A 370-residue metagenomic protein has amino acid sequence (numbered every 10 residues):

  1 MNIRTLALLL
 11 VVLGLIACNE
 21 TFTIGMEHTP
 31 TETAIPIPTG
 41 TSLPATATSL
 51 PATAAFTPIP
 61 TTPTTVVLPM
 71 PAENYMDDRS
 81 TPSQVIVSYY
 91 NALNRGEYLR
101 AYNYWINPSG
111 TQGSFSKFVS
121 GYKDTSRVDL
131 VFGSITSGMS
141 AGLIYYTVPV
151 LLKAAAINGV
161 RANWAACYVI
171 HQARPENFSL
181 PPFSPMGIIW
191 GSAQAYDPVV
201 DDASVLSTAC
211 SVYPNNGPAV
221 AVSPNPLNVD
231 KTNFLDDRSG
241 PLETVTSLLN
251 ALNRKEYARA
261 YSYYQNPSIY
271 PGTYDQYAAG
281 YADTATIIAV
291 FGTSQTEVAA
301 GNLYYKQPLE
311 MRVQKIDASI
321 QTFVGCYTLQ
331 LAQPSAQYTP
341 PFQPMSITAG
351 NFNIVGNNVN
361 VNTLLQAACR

Functional and structural regions predicted by a protein language model:
M1-L6: Bacterial N-terminal signal peptides that target proteins for export
L8-V12: Hydrophobic helical h-region of N-terminal Sec-dependent signal peptides in bacterial secretory/periplasmic proteins
C18-E73, G217-T232: Ser/Thr-rich, Proline-interspersed low-complexity disordered segments
L68-P69, N74, Y98-Y145, P226-N228 (+3 more regions): Short solvent-exposed beta->alpha transition segments
Y75-M76, A101, Y122, L206 (+4 more regions): Feature detects tandemly repeated or modular, low-complexity segments in exposed regions of proteins across compartments
D77-N94, D237-N253: Short, aromatic-enriched amphipathic alpha-helices that serve as compact interaction elements
M139-G217, A300-R370: Exposed beta-sheet edge and beta->alpha loop/turn motif
